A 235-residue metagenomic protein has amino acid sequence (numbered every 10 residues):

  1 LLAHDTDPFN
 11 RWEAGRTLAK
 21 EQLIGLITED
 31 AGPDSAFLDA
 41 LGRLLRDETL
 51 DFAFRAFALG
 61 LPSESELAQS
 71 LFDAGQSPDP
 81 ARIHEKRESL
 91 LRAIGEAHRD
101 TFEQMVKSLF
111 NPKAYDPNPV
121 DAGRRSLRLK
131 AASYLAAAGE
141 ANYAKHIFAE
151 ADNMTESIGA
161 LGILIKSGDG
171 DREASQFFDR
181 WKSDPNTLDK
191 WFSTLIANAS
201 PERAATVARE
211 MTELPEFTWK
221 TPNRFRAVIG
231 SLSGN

Functional and structural regions predicted by a protein language model:
L1-N235: Long, ordered, helix-rich scaffold segments
